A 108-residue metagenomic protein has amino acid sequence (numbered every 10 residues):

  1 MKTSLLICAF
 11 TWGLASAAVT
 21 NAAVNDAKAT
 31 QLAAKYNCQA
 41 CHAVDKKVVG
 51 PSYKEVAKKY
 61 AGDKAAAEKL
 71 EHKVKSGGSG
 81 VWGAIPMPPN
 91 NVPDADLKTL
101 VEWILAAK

Functional and structural regions predicted by a protein language model:
M1-A27, K108: N-terminal export/targeting leaders of redox proteins
A18-A33, V48, K59-A61: Electrostatic cytochrome c docking/interface patches
N25, A29, A66, L70 (+1 more regions): Stable alpha-helical elements in mature extracytoplasmic
N37-V44, L100: The canonical Cys-X-X-Cys-His
H42, K75, I104-K108: Protein kinase-like catalytic domain
K46-K58, H72-V101: Axial heme c-ligation environment in periplasmic c-type cytochrome domains
D63, A67-E68, S76: Domain-level signature for proteins that mediate thiol-based redox and metal-cofactor handling
